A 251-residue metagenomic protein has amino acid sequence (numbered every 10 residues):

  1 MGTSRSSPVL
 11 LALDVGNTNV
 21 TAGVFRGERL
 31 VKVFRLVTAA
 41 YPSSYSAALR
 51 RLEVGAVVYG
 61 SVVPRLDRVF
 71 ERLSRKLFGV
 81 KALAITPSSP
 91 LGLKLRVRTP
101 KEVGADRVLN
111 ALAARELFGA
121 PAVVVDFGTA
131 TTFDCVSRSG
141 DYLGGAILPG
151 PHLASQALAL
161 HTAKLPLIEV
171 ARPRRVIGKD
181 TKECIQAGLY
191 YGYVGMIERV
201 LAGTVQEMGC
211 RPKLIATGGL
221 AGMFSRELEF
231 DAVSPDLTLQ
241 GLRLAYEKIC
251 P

Functional and structural regions predicted by a protein language model:
M1-L91: N-terminal glycine/serine-rich phosphate-binding loop of ATP-dependent small-molecule kinases, especially carbohydrate
G2-L10, A56, A154-P251: ATP-binding/phosphotransfer module of carbohydrate and carboxylate kinases, centering on a glycine-rich
G2-V31, A114, A120-Y142, L158 (+1 more regions): Gly/Thr-rich phosphate-binding beta-strand-loop-beta motif of the actin/hexokinase/Hsp70
R51, R96-E102, E247-P251: Short, surface-exposed amphipathic charged segments that create phosphate/polyanion-binding patches used for binding
R51-E53, L117-G119, E207-C210: Glycine-rich phosphate-binding loop signature in dinucleotide/nucleotide-binding domains
L66-R68, T132, F224: Short, well-ordered alpha-helical microsegments
F70-S74, C135-G144, R226-E227: Short Gly/Thr/Asp-enriched flexible loops that form oxyanion-binding sites at enzyme active sites
K81-A84, S89-H161, Y191-V200, A232: Phosphate-binding/catalytic loop of phosphoryl-transfer enzymes
